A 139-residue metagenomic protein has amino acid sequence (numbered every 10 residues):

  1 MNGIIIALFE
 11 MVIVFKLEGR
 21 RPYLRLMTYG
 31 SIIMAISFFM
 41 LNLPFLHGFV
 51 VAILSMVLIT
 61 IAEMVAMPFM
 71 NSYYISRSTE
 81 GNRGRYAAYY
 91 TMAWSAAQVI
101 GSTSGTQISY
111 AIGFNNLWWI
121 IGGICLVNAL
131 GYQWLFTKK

Functional and structural regions predicted by a protein language model:
M1-I6, I59, W94: Transmembrane alpha-helical segments of major facilitator superfamily
L8-Y23, S109: Helix-to-loop junctions at the C-terminal end of transmembrane segments in multipass secondary transporters
I32-L46: C-terminal ends and interior cores of transmembrane alpha-helices in multi-pass membrane transporters/permeases
F49-V65: Hydrophobic core of transmembrane alpha-helices in multi-pass small-molecule transporters, especially MFS/SLC-type
M64-S78: Intracellular juxtamembrane helix-capping segments at the cytosolic ends of symmetry-related transmembrane helices
R77, G81-A111: A late C-terminal transmembrane helix in Major Facilitator Superfamily
Q107-C125: A membrane-interface helix-boundary motif in multi-pass transporters
I121-K139: Multi-pass alpha-helical transporter architecture, strongest for 12-TM Major Facilitator/SLC carriers used
